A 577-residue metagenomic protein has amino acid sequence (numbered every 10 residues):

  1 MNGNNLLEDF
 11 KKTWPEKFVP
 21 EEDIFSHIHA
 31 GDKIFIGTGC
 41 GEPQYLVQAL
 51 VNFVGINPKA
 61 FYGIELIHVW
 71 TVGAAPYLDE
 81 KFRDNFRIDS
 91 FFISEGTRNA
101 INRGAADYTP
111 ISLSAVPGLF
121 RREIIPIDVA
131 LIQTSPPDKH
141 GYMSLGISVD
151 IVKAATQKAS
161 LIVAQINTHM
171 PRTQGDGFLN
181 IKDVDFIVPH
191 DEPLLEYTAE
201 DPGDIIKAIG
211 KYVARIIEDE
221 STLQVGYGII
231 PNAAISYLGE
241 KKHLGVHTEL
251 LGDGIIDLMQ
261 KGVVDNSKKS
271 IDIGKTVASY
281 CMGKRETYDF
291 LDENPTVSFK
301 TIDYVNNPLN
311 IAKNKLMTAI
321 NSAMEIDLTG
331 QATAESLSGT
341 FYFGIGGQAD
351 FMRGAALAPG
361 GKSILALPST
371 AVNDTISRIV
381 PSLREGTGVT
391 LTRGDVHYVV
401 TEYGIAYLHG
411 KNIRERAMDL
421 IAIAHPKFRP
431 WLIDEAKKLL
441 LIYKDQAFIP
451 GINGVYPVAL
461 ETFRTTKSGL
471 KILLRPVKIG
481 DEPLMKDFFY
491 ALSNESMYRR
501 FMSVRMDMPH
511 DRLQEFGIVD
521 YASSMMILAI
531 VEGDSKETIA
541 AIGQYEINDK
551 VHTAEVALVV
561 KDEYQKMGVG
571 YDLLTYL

Functional and structural regions predicted by a protein language model:
M1-I449: Conserved alpha/beta enzyme-core scaffold
N453-L577: Long, contiguous binding/interaction regions
